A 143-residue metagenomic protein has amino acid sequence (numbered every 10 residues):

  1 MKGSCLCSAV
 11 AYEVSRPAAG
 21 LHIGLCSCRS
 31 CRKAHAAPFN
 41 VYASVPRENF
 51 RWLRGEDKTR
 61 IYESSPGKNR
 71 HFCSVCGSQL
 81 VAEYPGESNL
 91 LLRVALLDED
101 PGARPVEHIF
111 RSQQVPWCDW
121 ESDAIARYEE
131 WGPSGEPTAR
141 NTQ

Functional and structural regions predicted by a protein language model:
M1-Q143: A short Gly-Trp-Pro
